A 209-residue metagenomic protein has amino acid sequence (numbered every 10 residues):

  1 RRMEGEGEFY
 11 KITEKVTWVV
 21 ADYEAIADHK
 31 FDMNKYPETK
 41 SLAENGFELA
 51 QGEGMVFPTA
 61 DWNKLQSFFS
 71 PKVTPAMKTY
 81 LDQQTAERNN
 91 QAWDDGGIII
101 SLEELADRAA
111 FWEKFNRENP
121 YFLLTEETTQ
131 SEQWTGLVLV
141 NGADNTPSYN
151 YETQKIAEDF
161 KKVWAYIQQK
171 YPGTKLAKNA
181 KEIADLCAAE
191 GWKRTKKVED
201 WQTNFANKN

Functional and structural regions predicted by a protein language model:
R1-E113, N119: Acidic/His-rich structured neighborhood in mature extracellular/periplasmic domains
N34, N45, N63, N89-N90 (+6 more regions): Detector for Asparagine
S41, S67-S70, S101, S131 (+2 more regions): Generic serine detector
Q51, Q66, Q83-Q84, Q91 (+4 more regions): Residue-identity detector for glutamine
Q66, A109-N116, T125, T129-E132 (+2 more regions): Extracytoplasmic/secreted envelope proteins and their assembly/folding machinery, especially bacterial periplasmic
S67-P75, F115-E126, I167-K178: Short solvent-exposed coil/turn linkers within tandem alpha-helical repeat scaffolds
G97-S101, E126-I156: Alpha-helical adaptor scaffolds
L137, Y149-N209: A cross-kingdom marker for long, charged
